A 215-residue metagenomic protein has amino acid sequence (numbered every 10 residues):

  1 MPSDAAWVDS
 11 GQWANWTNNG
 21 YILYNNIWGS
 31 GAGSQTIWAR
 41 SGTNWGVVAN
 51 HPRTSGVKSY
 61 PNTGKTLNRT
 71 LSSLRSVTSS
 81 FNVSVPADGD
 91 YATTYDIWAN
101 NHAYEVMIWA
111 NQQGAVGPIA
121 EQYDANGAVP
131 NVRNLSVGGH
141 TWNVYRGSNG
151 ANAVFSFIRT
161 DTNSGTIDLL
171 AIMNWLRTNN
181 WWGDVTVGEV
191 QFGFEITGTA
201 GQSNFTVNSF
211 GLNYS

Functional and structural regions predicted by a protein language model:
M1-L67: Aromatic (Trp/Tyr/Phe) and Gly/Pro-enriched flexible surface segments
G31, H51-R53, V85-A87, A103 (+4 more regions): Residues that cap or initiate secondary-structure elements
W45-V47, V77-V83, Y95, G188-I196: Short, hydrophobic/proline-enriched secondary-structure or compact coil segments at domain edges
P52-P130: Extracellular-facing segments of soluble proteins and assemblies that are Gly/Ser/Thr-biased and enriched in aromatics
F81, I97-A99, A110, V137 (+3 more regions): Hydrophobic side chains in beta-strands
N101-L170: Short helix-loop boundary/capping segments
T162-S215: Long, compositionally biased interface segments
